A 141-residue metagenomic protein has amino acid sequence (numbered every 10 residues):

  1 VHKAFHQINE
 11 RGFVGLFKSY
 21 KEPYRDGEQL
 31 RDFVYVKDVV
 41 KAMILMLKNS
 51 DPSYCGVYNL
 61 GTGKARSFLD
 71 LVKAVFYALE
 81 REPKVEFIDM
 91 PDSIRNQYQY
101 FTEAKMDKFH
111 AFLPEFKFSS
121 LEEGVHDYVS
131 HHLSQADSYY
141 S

Functional and structural regions predicted by a protein language model:
V1-K3, R25-E28, V36-K37, L45-Y58 (+3 more regions): Glycine/proline-rich active-site loop of Rossmann-fold NAD(P)-dependent oxidoreductases
V1-L45, V72-L79: NAD(P)-dependent short-chain dehydrogenase/reductase
Q7, R11, S19, M46-D51 (+2 more regions): Generic structural signal for alpha-helix termini and adjacent loop/cap motifs
K21, V57-Y58, L69-V72, E80-F101: C-terminal "lid/loop" region of Rossmann-like NAD(P)-dependent oxidoreductases
V36, D92-K117, D127: Conserved C-terminal active-site "lid" loop/helix of NAD(P)H-dependent oxidoreductases that clamps the redox cofactor
V39, M43, L60, L71 (+2 more regions): Non-catalytic, hydrophobic alpha-helical segments
M43-L47, V72-V75, M106, V125-H132: Hydrophobic "lid"/C-terminal helical patch of Rossmann-like NAD(P)-dependent dehydrogenase/epimerase domains
S120-S141: Amphipathic terminal alpha-helices
